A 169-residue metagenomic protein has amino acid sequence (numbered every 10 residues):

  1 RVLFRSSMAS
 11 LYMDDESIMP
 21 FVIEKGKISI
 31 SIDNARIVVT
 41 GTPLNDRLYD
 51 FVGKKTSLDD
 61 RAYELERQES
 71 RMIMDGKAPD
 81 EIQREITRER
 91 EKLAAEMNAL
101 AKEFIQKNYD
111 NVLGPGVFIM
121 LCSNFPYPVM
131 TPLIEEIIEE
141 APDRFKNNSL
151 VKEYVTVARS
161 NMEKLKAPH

Functional and structural regions predicted by a protein language model:
R1-K92: A non-transmembrane, solvent-exposed segment enriched in polar/low-complexity residues
A9, A35, A62, A78 (+5 more regions): A sequence-composition feature that detects small, non-aromatic residues
K25-K27, K54-K55, K77, K92 (+5 more regions): Context-gated lysine
D50, S57, E81, E85 (+3 more regions): Exposed alpha-helical structural elements
R67, R71-R88, K92-A99, E103-G114 (+2 more regions): Surface-exposed, polar/charged faces of alpha-helical domains in mature secreted/periplasmic/lumenal proteins
Q106-Y109, L113-H169: Charged, long alpha-helical assembly modules
